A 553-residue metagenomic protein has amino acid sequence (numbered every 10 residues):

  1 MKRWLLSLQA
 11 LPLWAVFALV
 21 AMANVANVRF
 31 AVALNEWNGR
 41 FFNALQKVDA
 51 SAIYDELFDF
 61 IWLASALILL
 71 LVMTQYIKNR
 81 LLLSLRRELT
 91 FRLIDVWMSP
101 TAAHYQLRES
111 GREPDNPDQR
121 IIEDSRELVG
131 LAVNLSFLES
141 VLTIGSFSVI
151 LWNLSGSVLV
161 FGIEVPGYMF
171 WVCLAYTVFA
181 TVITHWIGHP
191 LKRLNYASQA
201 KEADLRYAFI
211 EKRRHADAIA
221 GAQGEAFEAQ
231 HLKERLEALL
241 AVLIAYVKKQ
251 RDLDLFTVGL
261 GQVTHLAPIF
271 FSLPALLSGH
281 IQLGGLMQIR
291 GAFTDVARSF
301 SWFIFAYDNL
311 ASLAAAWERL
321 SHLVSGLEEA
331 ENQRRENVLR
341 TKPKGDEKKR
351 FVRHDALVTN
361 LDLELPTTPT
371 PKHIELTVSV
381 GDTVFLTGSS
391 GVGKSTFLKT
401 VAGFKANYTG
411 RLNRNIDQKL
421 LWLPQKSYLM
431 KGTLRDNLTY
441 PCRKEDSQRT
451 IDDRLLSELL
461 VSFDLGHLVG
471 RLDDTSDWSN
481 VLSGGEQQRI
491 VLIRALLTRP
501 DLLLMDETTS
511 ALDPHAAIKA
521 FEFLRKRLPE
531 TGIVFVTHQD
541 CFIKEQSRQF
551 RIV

Functional and structural regions predicted by a protein language model:
M1-A31, R40-F60, T74-K78, H104-S140 (+6 more regions): Membrane-integrated ABC transporters
M22, A66-M73, F137-G162, G167-G188 (+1 more regions): A hydrophobic transmembrane-helix motif
R126-G130, L194-E211, A220-A267, N309-S312 (+2 more regions): An intracellular "coupling" helix at the cytosolic face of ABC transporter transmembrane type-1 domains
K192, A203, A220-G224, A267-P268 (+1 more regions): Cytosolic ends of transmembrane helices, especially the final helix of ABC transmembrane type-1 domains
A402: Helix-to-loop junction immediately C-terminal to a conserved catalytic motif
S427-D477: Conserved "ABC signature" C-loop
D506, L512-D513, A517: ABC-family nucleotide-binding domains
